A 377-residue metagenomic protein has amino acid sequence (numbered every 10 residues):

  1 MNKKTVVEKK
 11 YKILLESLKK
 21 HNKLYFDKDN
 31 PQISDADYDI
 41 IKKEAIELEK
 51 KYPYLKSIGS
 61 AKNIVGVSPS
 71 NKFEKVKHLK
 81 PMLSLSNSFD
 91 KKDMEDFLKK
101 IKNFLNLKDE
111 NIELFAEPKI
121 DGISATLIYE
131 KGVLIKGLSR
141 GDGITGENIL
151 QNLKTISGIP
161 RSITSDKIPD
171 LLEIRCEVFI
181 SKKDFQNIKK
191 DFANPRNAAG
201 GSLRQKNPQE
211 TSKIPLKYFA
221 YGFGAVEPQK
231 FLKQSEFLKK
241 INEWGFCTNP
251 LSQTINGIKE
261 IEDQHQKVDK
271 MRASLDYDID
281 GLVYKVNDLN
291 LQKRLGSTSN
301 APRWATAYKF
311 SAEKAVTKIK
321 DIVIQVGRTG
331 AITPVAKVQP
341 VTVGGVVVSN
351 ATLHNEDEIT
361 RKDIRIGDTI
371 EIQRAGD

Functional and structural regions predicted by a protein language model:
M1-S165, Q186, N197-G200, K259-K270 (+2 more regions): Phosphate/adenylate-binding "loop-and-lid" substructures adjacent to NTP/NAD/dNTP-binding pockets in NTP-dependent
F115, I128, K318-D321, K337 (+1 more regions): Residues located in well-ordered beta-strands
L153, S157, C176-V178, K182-E356: Long, charge-dense accessory insertions within large macromolecular proteins
D166-I174: Interdomain boundary/hinge elements
L289, I372-G376: Short, surface-exposed secondary-structure boundary micro-motifs
G345, D363-R365: Short, well-ordered loop/turn sites that connect or cap secondary structure elements
